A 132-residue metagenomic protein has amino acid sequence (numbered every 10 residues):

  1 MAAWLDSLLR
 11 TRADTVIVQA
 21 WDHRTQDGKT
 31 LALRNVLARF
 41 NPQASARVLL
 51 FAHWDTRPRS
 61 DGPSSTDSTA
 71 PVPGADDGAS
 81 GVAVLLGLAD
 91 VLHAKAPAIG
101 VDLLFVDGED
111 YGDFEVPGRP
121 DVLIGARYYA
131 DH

Functional and structural regions predicted by a protein language model:
M1-N41: A non-catalytic alpha/beta surface segment that caps or lines the substrate-entry region of metallo-dependent hydrolase
W4-T15, H53, R57, G87-K95 (+1 more regions): Structured segments of extracytoplasmic/periplasmic soluble domains in secreted or envelope-associated proteins
I17-V18, L37-R39, R47-A52, D102-F105: Structural recognition of the beta-strand scaffold that forms the well-ordered cores of secreted hydrolase catalytic
D22-T25, P42-A44, W54-P58, G108-G112: Solvent-exposed loop/turn segments at secondary-structure junctions within structured extracellular/periplasmic domains
L31-L33, S45, A96-G100: Extracytoplasmic
R39-D61, V84-H93: Short, contiguous, well-ordered secondary-structure segments
R59-P71: Glycine/charged-rich beta-loop-alpha catalytic/anionic-binding loops adjacent to active sites
T69-H132: Acidic/histidine-rich catalytic neighborhood of metal-dependent amide-processing enzymes
